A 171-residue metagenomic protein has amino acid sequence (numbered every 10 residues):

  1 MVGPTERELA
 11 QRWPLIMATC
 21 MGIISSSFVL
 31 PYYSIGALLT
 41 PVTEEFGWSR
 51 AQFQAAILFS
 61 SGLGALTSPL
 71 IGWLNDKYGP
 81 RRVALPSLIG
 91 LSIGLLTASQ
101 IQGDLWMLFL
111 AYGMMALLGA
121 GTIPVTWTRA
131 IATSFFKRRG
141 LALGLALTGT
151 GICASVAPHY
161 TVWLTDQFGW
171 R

Functional and structural regions predicted by a protein language model:
Q11-S34: Pair of pore-lining "gating" transmembrane helices in MFS-fold secondary transporters
I24, G94, L105-T122: Hydrophobic core of transmembrane alpha-helices in multi-pass small-molecule transporters, especially MFS/SLC-type
Y33, S61-P69, A154-S155: Residue-level signature of mid-helix packing/kink "hotspots" within the transmembrane helices of 12-pass Major
V42, G119-F135: Intracellular juxtamembrane helix-capping segments at the cytosolic ends of symmetry-related transmembrane helices
T67-P80: Helix-to-loop junctions at the C-terminal end of transmembrane segments in multipass secondary transporters
I89-G103: C-terminal ends and interior cores of transmembrane alpha-helices in multi-pass membrane transporters/permeases
T150-R171: Helix-loop-helix hairpin linking two adjacent transmembrane segments in secondary transporters
